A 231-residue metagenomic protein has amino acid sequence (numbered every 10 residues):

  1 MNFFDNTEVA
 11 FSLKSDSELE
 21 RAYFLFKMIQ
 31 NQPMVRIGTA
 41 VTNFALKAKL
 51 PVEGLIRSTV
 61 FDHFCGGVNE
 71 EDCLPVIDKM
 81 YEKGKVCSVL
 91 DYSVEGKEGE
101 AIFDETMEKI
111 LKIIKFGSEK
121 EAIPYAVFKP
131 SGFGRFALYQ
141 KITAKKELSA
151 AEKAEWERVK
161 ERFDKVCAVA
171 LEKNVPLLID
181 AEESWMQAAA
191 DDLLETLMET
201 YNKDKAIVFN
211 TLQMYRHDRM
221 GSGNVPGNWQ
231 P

Functional and structural regions predicted by a protein language model:
M1-L177, A188, D192, T196-N202 (+1 more regions): Alpha/beta catalytic barrel-like cores
P176-S184, F209-M214: Short, surface-exposed recognition loops or helix-turn segments adjacent to catalytic cores
L212-S222: Short, conserved secondary-structure transition motifs
N224-P231: Aromatic-lined glycan-binding groove of carbohydrate-active enzymes
